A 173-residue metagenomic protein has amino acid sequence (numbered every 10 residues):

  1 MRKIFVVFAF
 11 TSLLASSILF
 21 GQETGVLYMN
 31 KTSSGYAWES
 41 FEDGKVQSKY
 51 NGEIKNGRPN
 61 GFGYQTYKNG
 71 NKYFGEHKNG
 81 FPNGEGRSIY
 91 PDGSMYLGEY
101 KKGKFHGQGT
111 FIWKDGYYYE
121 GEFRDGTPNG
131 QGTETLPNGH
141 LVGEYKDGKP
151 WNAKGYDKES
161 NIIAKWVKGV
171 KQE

Functional and structural regions predicted by a protein language model:
M1-I4: Positively charged n-region of N-terminal signal peptides that target proteins for export
F8-S16: Bacterial N-terminal signal peptides
S16-E173: Glycine/tyrosine- and acidic-biased, solvent-exposed loop/turn segments at the edges of beta-strands
